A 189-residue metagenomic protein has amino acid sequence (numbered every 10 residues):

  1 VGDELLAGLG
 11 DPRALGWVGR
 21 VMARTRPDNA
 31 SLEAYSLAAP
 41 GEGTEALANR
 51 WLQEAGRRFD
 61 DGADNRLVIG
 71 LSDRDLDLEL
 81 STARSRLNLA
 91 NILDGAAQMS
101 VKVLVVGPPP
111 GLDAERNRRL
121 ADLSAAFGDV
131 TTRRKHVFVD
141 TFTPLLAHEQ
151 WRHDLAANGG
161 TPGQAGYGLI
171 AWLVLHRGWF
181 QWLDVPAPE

Functional and structural regions predicted by a protein language model:
V1-P40, L52-G62: Serine-esterase "nucleophile elbow" of acetyl-processing enzymes
L9-A14, E79-A83, A114-R119: Short, solvent-exposed loop/turn segments at secondary-structure boundaries
W17, V21, S85-I92, L123-F127: A general structural detector for well-ordered alpha-helical segments in enzyme core domains, enriched
E33-A38, N65-L71, K102-G107, V139-D140: Structural recognition of the beta-strand scaffold that forms the well-ordered cores of secreted hydrolase catalytic
L37-E42, I69-L76, T132: Cell-envelope and extracellular/periplasmic
G43-A63, L78-A90: Catalytic-core regions of hydrolytic enzymes
G70-L76, I92-S124: Active-site segments of SGNH/GDSL-like serine hydrolases that catalyze O-acetyl group transfer/hydrolysis on lipids
P109-E189: Catalytic His-Asp segment of secreted/periplasmic serine-dependent ester chemistry enzymes
